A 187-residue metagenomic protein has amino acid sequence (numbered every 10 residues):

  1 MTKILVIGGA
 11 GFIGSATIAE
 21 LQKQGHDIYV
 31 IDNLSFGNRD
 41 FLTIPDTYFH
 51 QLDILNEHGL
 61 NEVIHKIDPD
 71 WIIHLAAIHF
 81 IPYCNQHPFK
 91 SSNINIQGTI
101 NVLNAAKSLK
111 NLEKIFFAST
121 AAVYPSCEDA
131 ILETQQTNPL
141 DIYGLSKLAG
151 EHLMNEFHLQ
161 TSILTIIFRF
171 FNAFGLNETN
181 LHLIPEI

Functional and structural regions predicted by a protein language model:
M1-A173: N-terminal Rossmann-like NAD(P)+-binding domain of SDR-like oxidoreductases, especially those catalyzing
Q135, L181-H182: Hydrophobic alpha-helical transmembrane segments of integral membrane proteins, especially lipid-exposed positions
F174-L181: Substrate-binding strand-loop-helix patch in Rossmann-like NAD(P)-dependent oxidoreductase/epimerase domains
I184-I187: Short, intrinsically disordered, charge-balanced linker/junction segments flanking boundaries in proteins
